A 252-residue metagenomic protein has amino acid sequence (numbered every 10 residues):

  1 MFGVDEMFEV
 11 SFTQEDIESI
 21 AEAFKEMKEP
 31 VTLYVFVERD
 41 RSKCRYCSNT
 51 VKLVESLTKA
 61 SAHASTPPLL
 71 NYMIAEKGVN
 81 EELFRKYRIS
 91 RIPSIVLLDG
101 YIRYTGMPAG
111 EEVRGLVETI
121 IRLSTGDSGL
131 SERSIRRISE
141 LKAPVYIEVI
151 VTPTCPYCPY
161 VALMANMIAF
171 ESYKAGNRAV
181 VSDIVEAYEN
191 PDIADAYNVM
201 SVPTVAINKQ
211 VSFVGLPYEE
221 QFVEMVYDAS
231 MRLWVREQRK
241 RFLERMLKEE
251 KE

Functional and structural regions predicted by a protein language model:
F2-T32, E112-A143, W234-E252: N-terminal leader/targeting and pre-domain segments
V10, Q14-P67, I138-R178: Local sequence-structure signature of Cys/Sec-based thiol-disulfide redox active-site neighborhoods
S11-F12, N49-A109, D127-S128, L141: N-terminal non-catalytic structural scaffold regions of very large proteins
A21, E81, I135, P191-A194: Short hydrophobic/charged patches on amphipathic alpha-helices used for structural packing and interfaces
R41, G78, M107, T152-C155 (+2 more regions): Short, surface-exposed acidic/glycine-rich loop or hinge patches that mediate macromolecular interfaces
A64-N80, A175-D192: Thiol-based oxidoreductase modules, predominantly thioredoxin-like and allied folds used for disulfide exchange
F84-R91, I193-S201, F213-P217: Thiol/disulfide oxidoreductase modules built on the thioredoxin-like
V96-D127, S201, A206-E249: Non-catalytic, surface beta->alpha helical segment in thiol-disulfide oxidoreductase systems
